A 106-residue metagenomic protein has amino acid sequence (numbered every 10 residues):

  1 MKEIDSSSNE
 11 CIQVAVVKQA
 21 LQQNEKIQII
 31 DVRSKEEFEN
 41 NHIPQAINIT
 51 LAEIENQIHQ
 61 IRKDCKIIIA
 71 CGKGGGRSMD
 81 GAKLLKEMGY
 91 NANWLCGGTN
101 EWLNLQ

Functional and structural regions predicted by a protein language model:
M1-Q28, K35-I68, G72-Q106: Rhodanese-like catalytic fold shared by cysteine-dependent sulfurtransferases and DSP/PTP-type phosphatases
